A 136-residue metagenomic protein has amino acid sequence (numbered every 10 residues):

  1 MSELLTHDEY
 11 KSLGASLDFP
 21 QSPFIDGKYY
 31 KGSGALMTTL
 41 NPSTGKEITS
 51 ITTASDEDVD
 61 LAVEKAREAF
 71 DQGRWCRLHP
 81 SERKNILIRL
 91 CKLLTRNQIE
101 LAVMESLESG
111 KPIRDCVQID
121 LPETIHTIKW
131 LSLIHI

Functional and structural regions predicted by a protein language model:
M1-I51, E82-R89, P122: Terminal low-complexity tails and localization/encapsulation signals of metabolic enzymes
M1-S2, S132-I136: Polar low-complexity intrinsically disordered regions
I48-I134: Glycine-rich loop-to-alpha-helix module at the N-terminal edge of alpha/beta enzyme cores
